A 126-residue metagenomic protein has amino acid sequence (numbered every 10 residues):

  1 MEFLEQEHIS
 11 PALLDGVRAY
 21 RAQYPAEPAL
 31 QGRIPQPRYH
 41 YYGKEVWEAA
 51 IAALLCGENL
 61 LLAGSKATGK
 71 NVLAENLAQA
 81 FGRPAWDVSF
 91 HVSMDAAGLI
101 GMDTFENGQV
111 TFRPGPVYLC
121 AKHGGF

Functional and structural regions predicted by a protein language model:
M1-F126: AAA+ P-loop NTPase catalytic core and its hallmark functional loops
